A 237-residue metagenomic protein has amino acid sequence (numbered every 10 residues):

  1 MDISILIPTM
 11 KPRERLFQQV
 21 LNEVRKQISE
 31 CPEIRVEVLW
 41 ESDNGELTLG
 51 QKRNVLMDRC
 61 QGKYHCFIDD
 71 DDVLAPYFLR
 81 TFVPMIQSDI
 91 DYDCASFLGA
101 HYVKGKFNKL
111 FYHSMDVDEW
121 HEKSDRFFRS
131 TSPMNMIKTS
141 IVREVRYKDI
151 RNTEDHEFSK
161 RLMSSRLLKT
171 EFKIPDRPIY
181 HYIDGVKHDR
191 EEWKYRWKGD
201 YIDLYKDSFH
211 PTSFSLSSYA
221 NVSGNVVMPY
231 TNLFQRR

Functional and structural regions predicted by a protein language model:
I7-I28: Short, well-formed alpha-helical segments that are part of the catalytic scaffolds of diverse glycosyltransferases
N44-C60: Glycine-rich, basic loop-to-helix element that forms the pyrophosphate-binding segment of sugar-nucleotide handling
H65: Short aromatic/hydrophobic "clamp" motif used to bind/position activated sugar donors
D69-V73: The conserved acidic donor/metal-binding loop of glycosyltransferases
Y77-L110: Conserved donor NDP-sugar-binding/catalytic core segment of glycosyltransferases
Y102, V117-I137: A recurrent flexible, glycine/aromatic-enriched loop bordering the glycosyltransferase active site that acts as
N152-K160: Acidic donor-binding loop at a coil-to-helix junction in glycosyltransferase catalytic cores that engages
K173-S208: Active-site donor/metal-binding and catalytic loop motifs of nucleotide-sugar-dependent glycosylation enzymes
